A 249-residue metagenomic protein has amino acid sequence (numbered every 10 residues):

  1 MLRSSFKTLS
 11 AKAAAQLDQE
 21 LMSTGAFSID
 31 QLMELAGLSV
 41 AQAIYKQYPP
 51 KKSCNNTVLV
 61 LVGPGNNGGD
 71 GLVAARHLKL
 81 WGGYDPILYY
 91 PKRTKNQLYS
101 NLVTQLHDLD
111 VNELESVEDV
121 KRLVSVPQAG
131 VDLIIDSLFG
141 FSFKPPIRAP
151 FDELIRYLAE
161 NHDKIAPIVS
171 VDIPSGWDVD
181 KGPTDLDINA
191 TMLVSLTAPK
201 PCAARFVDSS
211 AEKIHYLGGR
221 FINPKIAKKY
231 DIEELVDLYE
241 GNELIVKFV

Functional and structural regions predicted by a protein language model:
M1-L59, V249: An N-terminal, well-structured beta->alpha segment
L2-L9, L21, G130-V249: YjeF_N-associated NAD(P)HX repair module
T8-A11, A26-D30, E34-L38, L72 (+5 more regions): Electropositive phosphate-/nucleotide-binding environments in soluble metabolic enzymes
S28, K52-S53, S116-D119, D178 (+1 more regions): Short, solvent-exposed coil/turn linker segments
Q42-G140, P146-V171: Nucleotide and nucleotide-moiety/phosphate-recognizing core
